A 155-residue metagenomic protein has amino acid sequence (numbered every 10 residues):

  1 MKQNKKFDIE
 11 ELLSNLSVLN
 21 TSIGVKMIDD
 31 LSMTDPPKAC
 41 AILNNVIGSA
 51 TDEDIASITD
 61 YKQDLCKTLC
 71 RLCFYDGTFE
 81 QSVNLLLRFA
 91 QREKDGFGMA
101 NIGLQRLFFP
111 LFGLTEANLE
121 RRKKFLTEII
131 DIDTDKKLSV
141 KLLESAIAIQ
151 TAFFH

Functional and structural regions predicted by a protein language model:
M1-H155: Non-catalytic all-alpha helical scaffold/repeat segments
